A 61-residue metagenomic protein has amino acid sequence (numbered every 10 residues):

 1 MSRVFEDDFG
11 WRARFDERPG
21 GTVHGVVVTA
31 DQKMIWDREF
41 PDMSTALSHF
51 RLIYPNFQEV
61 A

Functional and structural regions predicted by a protein language model:
M1-S2, N56-A61: Short intrinsically disordered terminal tails
M1-V23: Short N-terminal "domain-start" leader segments that mark the transition from disordered tails or signal peptides into
F9, V26-Q32: Secondary-structure transition/turn motif
H24-G25, D37: Polar/charged side chains located within well-ordered beta-strands of beta-rich proteins
A30-T45: A short, exposed loop/beta-hairpin motif centered on an aromatic-Gly-Thr core
